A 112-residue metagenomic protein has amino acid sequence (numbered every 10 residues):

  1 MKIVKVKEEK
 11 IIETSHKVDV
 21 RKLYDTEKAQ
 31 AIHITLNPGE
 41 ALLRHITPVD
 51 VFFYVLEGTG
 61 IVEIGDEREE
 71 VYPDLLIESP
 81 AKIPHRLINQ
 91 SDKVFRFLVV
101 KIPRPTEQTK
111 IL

Functional and structural regions predicted by a protein language model:
M1-K28, T109-L112: A short, N-terminal "cap"/entry segment at the start of jelly-roll beta-barrel domains of the cupin/DSBH fold
K17, I32-T47: Conserved short histidine dyad/triad with adjacent acidic residue
T35-N37, T47-V62, V100: Short, conserved beta-strand element in jelly-roll/cupin
L42-R44, V62-E63, S79, H85-S91: Short beta-strand His + acidic residue motifs that chelate non-heme Fe in jelly-roll/DSBH and cupin folds
T59-I61, R68, P84, V94: Structural motif
E67-A81: Short acidic-glycine-tyrosine-enriched beta hairpin
A81-T106: Ligand-binding loop in jelly-roll beta-barrel domains
